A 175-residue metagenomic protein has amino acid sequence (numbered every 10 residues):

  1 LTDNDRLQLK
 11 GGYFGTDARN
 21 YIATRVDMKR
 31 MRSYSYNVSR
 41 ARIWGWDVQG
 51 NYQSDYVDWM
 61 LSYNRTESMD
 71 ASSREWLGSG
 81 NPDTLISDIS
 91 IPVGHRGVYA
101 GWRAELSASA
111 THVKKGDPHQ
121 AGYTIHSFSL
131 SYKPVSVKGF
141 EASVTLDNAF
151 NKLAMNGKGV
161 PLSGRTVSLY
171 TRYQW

Functional and structural regions predicted by a protein language model:
L1-R6, N51-D55, S90-G94, S131-V135 (+2 more regions): Structural signature of outer-membrane beta-barrel channels/translocons
D3, R42, N81, P134-S136 (+1 more regions): Short loop/turn positions at the edges of beta-strands in beta-sheet-rich folds
N4-Q8, M28-R32, S79-G80, A108 (+3 more regions): Short, low-complexity, polar/charged sequence segments that are solvent-exposed and flexible
R6-A18, Y34-V113, E141: Gram-negative outer-membrane beta-barrel transporters
Y13-F14, Y21, Y52, Y63 (+4 more regions): Aromatic side chains
D17, S109-V113, Q120, L130-W175: C-terminal beta-signal and adjacent terminal beta-strands/loops of Gram-negative outer-membrane beta-barrel proteins
Y21-K29, T66-G78, T111-P118, L153-V160: Outer-membrane beta-barrel translocator domains and adjoining extracellular loop/strand segments of Gram-negative
S33, I43, P82-I86, Y123-S127 (+1 more regions): Transmembrane beta-barrel architecture of outer membranes
